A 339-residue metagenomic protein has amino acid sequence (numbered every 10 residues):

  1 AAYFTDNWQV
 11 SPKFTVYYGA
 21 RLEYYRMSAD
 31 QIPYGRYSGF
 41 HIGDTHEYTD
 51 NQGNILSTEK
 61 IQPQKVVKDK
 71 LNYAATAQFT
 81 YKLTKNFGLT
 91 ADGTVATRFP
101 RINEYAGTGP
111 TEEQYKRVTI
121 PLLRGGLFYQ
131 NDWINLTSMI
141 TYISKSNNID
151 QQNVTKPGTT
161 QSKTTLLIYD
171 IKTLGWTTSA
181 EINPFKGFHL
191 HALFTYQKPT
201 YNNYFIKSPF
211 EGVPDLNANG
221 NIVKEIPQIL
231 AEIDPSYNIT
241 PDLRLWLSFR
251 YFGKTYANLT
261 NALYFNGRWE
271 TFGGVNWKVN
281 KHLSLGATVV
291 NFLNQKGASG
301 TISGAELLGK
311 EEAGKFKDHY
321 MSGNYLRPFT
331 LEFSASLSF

Functional and structural regions predicted by a protein language model:
A1, T5, E59-V66, G107-Y115 (+7 more regions): Extracellular loop and loop/strand-boundary signature of outer-membrane beta-barrel proteins
A1-N7, Y17-R21, A74-T76, T80 (+7 more regions): Membrane-embedded beta-strand positions in outer-membrane beta-barrel channels/transporters
A1-T84: Signature of Gram-negative outer-membrane beta-barrel scaffolds
Q9-V16, Y24-Y25, Y142-K145, L166-L259 (+1 more regions): Gram-negative outer-membrane beta-barrel transporters
L22-S28, G93-F99, A106-T108, N131-W133 (+6 more regions): Transmembrane beta-strands of outer-membrane beta-barrel pores
I32-G43, E47, Y105-E112, S146 (+5 more regions): Flexible, surface-exposed loop regions and adjacent strand-edge segments of Gram-negative outer-membrane beta-barrel
K82, G88-T94, K116-L174, S179-L190 (+2 more regions): Membrane-embedded beta-barrel scaffold of Gram-negative outer-membrane proteins
F87, V118-G125, I182-N183, H189-H191 (+1 more regions): Conserved C-terminal beta-signal and adjacent last beta-strands/turns of outer-membrane beta-barrel proteins
